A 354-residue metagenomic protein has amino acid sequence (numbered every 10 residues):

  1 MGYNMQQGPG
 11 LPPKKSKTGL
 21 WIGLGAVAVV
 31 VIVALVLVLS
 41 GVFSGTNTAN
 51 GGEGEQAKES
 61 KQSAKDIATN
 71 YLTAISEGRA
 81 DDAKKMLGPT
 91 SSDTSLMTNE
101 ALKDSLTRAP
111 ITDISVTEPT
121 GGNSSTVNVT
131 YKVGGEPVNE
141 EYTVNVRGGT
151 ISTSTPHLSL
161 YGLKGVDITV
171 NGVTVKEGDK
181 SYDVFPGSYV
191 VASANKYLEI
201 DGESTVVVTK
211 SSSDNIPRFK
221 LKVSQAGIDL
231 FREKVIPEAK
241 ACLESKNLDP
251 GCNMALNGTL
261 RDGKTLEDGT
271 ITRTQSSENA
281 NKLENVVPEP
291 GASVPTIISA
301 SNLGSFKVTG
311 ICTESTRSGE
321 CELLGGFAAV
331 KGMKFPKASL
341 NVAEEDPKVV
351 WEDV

Functional and structural regions predicted by a protein language model:
M1-L20, L24: Intrinsically disordered, low-complexity Pro/Gly-rich regions
G8, G52-Q56, R147: A short, compositionally biased domain-edge/stem linker segment
K15, L20-W21, V27-V30, A34-N70 (+1 more regions): Short, low-complexity N-terminal intrinsically disordered segments enriched in polar/charged residues
T69, A80-D81, K85-N99, K103-V354: Short loop/turn and low-complexity linker motifs enriched in small/turn-promoting residues
